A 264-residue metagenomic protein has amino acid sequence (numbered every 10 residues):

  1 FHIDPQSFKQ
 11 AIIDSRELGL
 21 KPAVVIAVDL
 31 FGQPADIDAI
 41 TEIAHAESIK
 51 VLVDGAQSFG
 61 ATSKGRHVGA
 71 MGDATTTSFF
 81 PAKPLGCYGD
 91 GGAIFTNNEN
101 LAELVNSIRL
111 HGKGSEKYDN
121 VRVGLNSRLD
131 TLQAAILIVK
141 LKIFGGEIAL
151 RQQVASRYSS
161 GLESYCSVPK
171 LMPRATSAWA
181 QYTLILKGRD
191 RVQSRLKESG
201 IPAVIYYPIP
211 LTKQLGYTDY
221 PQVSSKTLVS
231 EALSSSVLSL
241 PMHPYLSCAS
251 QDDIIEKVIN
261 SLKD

Functional and structural regions predicted by a protein language model:
F1-C87, F95, S239: Active-site phosphate-binding strand-loop segment of PLP-dependent enzymes
Q6-L20, V24-V28, Q33, I37-A39 (+2 more regions): PLP-dependent aminotransferase class I/II
M71, D90, Y182: Acidic, glycine-centered active-site loop in nucleotide-sugar glycosyltransferases
C87-G91, L137: Adenylate-forming
